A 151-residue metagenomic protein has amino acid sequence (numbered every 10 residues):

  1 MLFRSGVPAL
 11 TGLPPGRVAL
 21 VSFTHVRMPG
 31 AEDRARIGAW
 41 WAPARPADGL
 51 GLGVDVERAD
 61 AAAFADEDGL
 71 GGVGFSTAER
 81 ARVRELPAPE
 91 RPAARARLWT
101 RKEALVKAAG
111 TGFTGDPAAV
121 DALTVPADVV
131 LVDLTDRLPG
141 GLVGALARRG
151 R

Functional and structural regions predicted by a protein language model:
M1-R151: Conserved nucleotide-ligand handling architecture
